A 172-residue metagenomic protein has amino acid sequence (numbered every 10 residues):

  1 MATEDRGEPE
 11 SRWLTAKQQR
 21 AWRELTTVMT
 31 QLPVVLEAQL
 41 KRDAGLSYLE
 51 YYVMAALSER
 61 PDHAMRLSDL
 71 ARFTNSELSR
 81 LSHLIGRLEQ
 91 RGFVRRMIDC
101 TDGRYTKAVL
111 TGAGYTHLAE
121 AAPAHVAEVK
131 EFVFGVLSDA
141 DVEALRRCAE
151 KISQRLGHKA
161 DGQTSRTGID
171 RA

Functional and structural regions predicted by a protein language model:
M1-A16, D139-A172: C-terminal regulatory/oligomerization modules of transcriptional regulators
M1-A44, R91, A172: N-terminal leader segment of winged-helix/HTH proteins
A2-E10, G86-A144: Charged, amphipathic alpha-helical coiled-coil/dimerization segments
Q18, W22-L40, M54, L118-L137 (+2 more regions): Hydrophobic alpha-helical core bundles mediating ligand binding, dimerization, or RNAP-core interactions
V34-E77, D170: N-terminal helix-turn-helix DNA-binding core of bacterial DNA-binding proteins
L67, I85-G86: Short, hydrophobic-biased segments on the C-terminal half of alpha helices that form "recognition helices"
